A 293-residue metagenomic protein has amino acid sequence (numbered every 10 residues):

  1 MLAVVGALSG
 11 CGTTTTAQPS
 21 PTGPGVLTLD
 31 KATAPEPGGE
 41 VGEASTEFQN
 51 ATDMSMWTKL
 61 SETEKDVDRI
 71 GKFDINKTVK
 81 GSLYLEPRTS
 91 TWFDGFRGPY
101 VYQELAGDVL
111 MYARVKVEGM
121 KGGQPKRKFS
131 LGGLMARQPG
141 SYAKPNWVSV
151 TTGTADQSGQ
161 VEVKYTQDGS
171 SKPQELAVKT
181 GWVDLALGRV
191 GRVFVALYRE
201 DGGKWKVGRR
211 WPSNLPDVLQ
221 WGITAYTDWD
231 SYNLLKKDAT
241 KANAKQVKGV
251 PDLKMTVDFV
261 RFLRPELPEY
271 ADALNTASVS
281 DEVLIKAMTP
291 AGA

Functional and structural regions predicted by a protein language model:
M1-V4: Sec-dependent N-terminal signal peptides
A7-G10: C-terminal motif of bacterial Sec signal peptides marking the signal peptidase cleavage site
T15, S20-A293: Extracellular glycan-recognition regions
